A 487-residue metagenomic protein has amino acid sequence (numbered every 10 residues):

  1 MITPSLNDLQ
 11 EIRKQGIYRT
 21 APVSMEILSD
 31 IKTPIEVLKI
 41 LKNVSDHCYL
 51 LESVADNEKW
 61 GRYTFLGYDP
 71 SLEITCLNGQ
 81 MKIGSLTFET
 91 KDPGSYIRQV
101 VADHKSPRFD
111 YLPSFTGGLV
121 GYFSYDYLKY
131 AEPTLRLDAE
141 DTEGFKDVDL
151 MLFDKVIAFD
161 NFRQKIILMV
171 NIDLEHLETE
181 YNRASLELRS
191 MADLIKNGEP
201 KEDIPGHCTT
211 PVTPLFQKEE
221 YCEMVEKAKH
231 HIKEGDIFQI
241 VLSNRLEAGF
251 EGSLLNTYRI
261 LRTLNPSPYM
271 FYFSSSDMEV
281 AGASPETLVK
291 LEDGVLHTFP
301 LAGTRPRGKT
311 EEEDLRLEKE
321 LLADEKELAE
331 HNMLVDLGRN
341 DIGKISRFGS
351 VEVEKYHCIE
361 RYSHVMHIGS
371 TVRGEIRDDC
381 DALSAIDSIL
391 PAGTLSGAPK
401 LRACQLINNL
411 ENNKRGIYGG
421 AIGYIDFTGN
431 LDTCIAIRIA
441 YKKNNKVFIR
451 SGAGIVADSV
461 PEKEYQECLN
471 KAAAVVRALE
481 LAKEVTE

Functional and structural regions predicted by a protein language model:
M1-E487: Extended alpha-helical targeting/anchoring segments, especially N-terminal organellar/secretory targeting helices
